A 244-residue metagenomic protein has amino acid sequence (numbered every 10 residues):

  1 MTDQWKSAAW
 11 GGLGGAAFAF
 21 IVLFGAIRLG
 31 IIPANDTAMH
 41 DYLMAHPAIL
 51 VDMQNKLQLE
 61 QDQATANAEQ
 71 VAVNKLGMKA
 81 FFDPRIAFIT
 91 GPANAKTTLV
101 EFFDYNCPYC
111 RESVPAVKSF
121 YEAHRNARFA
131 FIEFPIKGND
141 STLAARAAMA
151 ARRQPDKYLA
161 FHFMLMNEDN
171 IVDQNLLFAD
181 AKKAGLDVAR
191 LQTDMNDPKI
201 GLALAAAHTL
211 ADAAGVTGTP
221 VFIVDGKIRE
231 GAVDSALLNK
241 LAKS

Functional and structural regions predicted by a protein language model:
T2-I136, T193-N196, I200-G218, S244: Extracytoplasmic thiol/disulfide redox context detector
P135-S244: Cysteine-centric redox/oxidoreductase cores and disulfide-bonded domains
